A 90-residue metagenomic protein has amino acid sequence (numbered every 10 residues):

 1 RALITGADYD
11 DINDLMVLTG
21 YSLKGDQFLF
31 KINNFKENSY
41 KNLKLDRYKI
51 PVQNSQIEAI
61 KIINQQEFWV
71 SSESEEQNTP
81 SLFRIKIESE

Functional and structural regions predicted by a protein language model:
R1-E90: Sequence/structural signature of beta-propeller domains
